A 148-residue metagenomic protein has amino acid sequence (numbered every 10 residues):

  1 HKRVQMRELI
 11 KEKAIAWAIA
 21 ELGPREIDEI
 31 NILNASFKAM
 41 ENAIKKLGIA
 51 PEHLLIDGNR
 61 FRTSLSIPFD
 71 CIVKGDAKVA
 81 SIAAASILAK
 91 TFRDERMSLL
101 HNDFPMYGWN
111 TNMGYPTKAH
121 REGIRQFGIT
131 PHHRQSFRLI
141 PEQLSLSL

Functional and structural regions predicted by a protein language model:
H1-L148: RNase H-like, Mg2+-dependent phosphodiesterase core, and more generally RNA phosphate-backbone-engaging helix-loop
